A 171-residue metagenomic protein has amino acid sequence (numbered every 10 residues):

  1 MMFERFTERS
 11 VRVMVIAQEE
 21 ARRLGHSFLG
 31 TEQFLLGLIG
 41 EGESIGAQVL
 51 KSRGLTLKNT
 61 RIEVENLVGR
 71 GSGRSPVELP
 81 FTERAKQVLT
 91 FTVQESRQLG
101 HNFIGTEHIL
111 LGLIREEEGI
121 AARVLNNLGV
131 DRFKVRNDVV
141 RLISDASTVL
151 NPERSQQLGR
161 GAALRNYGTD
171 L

Functional and structural regions predicted by a protein language model:
M1-L171: Histone-fold recognition with a strong bias for associated Lys/Arg-rich disordered tails
